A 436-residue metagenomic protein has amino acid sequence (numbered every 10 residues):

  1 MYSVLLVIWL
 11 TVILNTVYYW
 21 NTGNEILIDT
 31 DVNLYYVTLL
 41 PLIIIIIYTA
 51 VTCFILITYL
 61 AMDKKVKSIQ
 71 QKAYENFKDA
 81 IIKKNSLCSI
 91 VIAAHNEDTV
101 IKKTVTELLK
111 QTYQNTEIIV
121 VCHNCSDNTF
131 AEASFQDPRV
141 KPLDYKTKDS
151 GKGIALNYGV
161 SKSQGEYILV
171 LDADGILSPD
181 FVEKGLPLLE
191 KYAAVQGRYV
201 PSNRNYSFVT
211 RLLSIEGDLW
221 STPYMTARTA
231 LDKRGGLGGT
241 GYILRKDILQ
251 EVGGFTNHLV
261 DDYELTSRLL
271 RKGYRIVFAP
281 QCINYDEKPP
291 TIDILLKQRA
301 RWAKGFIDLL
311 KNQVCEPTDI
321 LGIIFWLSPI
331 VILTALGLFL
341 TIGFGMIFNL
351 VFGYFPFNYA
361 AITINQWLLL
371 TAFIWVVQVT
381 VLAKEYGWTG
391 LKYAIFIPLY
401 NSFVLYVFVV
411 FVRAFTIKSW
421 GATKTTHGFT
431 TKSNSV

Functional and structural regions predicted by a protein language model:
M1-L5, I43-L87, K110, C315-W326 (+2 more regions): Juxtamembrane C-terminal module of membrane proteins
T58-L60, D144, D149-A155, E166 (+5 more regions): Long helical/loop segments within the catalytic core of UDP-sugar-dependent glycosyltransferases, especially the large
S86-S89, E117, E264: Cell-envelope/extracellular polymer assembly enzymes that use nucleotide-activated donors
K102-K103, D127-F135, D180: Acidic helix N-cap motif at the loop->helix transition within catalytic regions of sugar-transfer enzymes
T106-N115: Short, acidic, metal-binding catalytic loop of nucleotide-sugar glycosyltransferases
T116, F130-K162, G197-R198: Conserved donor nucleotide-binding strand/loop of the catalytic core
G165-I176: Short beta-strand-to-loop acidic/aromatic patch adjacent to the donor-nucleotide binding site
N257, T266-N284: Catalytic donor-sugar/metal-binding loop of nucleotide-sugar-dependent glycosyltransferases
